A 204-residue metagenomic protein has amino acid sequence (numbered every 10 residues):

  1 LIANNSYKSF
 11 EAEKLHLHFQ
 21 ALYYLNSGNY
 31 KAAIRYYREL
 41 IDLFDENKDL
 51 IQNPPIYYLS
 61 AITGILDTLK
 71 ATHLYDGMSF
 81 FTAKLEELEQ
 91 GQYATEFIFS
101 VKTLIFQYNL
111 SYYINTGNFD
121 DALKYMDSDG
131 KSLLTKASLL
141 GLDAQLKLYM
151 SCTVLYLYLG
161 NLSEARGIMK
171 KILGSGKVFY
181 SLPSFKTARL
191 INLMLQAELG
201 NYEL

Functional and structural regions predicted by a protein language model:
L1-F80: Alpha-solenoid helical-repeat scaffolds
I2-S6, I34-L50, S79-A94, K124-S138 (+1 more regions): Amphipathic alpha-helical segments of tetratricopeptide repeats
K8-S9, P54, A94-I98, L139-G141 (+1 more regions): Short coil/turn linker motifs that delimit alpha-helical repeat modules in TPR/alpha-solenoid proteins
A12-L22, Y57-D67, V101-S111, N115 (+2 more regions): "A position-specific structural signal for the A-helix of alpha-solenoid helical repeats
Y30-K31, L74-Y75, F119-D120, L162 (+1 more regions): TPR-repeat structural position
S60, G64, T72-E89, F97-L123: Acidic, glycine-rich loop-and-beta core segments that form the ion-binding/anion-interacting portion of active sites
L157-L204: C-terminal structural cap/anchor segments
